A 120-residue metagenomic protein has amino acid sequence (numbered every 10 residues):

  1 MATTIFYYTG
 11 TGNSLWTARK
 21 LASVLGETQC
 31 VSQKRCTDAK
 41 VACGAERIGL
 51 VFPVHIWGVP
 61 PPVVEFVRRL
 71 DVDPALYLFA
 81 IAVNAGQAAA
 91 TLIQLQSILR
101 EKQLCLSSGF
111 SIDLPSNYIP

Functional and structural regions predicted by a protein language model:
A2-I5, T11-W16, A22-P120: FMN-binding flavodoxin-like domain, especially the glycine-rich phosphate-binding loop
